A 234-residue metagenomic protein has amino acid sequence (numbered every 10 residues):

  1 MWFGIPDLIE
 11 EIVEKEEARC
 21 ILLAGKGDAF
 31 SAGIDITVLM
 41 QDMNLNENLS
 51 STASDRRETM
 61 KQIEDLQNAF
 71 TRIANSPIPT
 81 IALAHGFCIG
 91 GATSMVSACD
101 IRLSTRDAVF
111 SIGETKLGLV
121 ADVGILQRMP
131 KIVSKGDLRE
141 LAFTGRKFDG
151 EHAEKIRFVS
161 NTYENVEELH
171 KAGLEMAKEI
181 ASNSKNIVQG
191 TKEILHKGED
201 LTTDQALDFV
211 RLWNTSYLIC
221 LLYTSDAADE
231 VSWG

Functional and structural regions predicted by a protein language model:
M1-K26, D42: Conserved CoA-thioester-binding segment of acyl-CoA-metabolizing enzymes
I5, L23, D35, A153 (+1 more regions): Terminal peptide-recognition signature
E17, G25-R72: Glycine- (often His-adjacent) and acidic-residue-rich active-site loop that binds/positions the CoA thioester
A69-P77, L83, I89-F143, A172 (+1 more regions): CoA-thioester-processing core
I101, E140, T144-R146, N161 (+2 more regions): Well-ordered beta-strand positions
L103-A108, V159-D208, I219: C-terminal long alpha-helix characteristic of the crotonase
R146-H152: Acidic, divalent-metal-coordinating active-site segment for phosphoryl/phosphodiester hydrolysis, typified by short
Y223-G234: Single conserved hydrophobic/aromatic residue that forms the stacking wall/gate of nucleotide- or nucleobase-binding
